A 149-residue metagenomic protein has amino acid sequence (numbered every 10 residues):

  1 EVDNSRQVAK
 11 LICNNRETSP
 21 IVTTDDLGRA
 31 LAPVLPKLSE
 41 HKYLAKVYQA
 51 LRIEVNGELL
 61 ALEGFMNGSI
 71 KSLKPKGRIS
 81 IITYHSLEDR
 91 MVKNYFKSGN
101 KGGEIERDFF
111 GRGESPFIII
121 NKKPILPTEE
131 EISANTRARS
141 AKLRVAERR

Functional and structural regions predicted by a protein language model:
E1-R149: S-adenosyl-L-methionine-dependent methyltransferase catalytic core, i.e., the SAM/SAH-binding region
